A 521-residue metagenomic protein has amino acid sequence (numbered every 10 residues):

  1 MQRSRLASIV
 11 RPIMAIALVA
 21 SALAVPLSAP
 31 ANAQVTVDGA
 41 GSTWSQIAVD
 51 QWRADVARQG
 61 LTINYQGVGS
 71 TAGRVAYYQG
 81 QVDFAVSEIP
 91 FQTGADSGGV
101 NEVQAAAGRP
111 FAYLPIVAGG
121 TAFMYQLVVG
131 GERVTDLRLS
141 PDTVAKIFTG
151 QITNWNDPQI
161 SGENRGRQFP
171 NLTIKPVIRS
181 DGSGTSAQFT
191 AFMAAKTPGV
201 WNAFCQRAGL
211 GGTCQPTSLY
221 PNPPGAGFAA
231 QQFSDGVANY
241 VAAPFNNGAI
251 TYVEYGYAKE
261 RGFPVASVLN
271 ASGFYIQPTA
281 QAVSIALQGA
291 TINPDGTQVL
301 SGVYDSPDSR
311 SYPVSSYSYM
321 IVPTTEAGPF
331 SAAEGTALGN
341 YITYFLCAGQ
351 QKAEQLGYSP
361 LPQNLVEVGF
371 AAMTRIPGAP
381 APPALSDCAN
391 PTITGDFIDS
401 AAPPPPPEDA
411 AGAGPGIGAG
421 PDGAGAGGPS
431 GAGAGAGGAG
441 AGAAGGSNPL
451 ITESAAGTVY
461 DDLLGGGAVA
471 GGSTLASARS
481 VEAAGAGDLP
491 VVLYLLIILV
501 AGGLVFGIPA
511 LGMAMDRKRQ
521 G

Functional and structural regions predicted by a protein language model:
M1-A33, V500-L511: Secretory targeting and sorting signals
N32-D516: Flexible loop/hinge segments at secondary-structure junctions
R519-G521: Juxtamembrane extracytosolic/periplasmic "stalk" immediately C-terminal to the first targeting helix
